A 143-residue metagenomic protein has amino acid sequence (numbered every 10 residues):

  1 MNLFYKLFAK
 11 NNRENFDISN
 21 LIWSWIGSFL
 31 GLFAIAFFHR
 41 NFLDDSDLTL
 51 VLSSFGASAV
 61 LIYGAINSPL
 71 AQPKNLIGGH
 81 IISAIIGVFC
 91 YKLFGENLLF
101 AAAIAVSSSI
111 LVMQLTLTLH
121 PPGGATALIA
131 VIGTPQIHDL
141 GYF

Functional and structural regions predicted by a protein language model:
M1-I86, F94-A103, I137-Y142: Alpha-helical transmembrane segments and their membrane-interface boundaries that form or gate the permeation pathway
S58-A65, I86-C90, S108-L115, T126-V131: Generic transmembrane alpha-helix motif of multi-pass integral membrane proteins
I66-N75, V112-G124: Membrane-helix interface "capping/anchor" motifs
F94-P121: Internal alpha-helical transmembrane segments of multi-pass membrane proteins
G124-T126, A130-F143: C-terminal binding/interaction regions
